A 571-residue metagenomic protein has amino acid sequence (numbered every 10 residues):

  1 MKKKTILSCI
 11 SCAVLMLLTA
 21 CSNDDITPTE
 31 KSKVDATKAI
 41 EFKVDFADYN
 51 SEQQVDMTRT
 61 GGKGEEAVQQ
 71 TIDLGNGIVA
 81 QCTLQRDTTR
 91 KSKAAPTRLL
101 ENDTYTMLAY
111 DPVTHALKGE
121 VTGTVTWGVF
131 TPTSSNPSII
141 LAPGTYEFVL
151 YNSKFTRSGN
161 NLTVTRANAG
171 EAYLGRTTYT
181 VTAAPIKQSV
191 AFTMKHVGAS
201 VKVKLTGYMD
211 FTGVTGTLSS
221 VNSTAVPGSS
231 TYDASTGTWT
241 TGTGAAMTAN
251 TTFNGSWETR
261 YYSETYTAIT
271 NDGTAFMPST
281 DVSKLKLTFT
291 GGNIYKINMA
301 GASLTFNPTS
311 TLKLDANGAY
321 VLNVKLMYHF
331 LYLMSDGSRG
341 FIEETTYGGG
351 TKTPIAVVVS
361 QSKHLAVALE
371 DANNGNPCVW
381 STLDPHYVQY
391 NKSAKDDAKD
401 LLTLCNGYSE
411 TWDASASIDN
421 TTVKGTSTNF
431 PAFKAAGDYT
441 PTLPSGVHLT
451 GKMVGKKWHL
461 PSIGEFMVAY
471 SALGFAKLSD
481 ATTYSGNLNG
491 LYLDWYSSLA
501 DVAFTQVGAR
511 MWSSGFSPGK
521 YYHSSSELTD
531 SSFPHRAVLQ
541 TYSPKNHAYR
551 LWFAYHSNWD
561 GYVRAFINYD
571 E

Functional and structural regions predicted by a protein language model:
K2-S8, L18-Y332, K352-P354, P385-A414: Sec-type signal peptide cleavage vicinity
K93-L99, H448-K452, F553-H556: Short consensus segments that form the blades of beta-propeller domains, in both extracellular/periplasmic
L141, K195-H196, V358-Q361, T450-V454 (+3 more regions): Extracellular/periplasmic catalytic domains that process cell-envelope and extracellular macromolecules
V149-Y151, K202-K204, A366-A368, K457-H459 (+2 more regions): Residues within well-ordered beta-strands of beta-sheet-rich folds
D272-A275, F433, G437, P441-V447 (+4 more regions): A motif-centric signal for short, conserved binding hotspots located in accessible loops or intrinsically disordered
K313-G375: GGW-centered surface loops in extracellular recognition modules
T353, V359-H459, I463-A476: Short aromatic-cysteine micro-motif
G464-E571: C-terminal, surface-exposed recognition/capping segments
